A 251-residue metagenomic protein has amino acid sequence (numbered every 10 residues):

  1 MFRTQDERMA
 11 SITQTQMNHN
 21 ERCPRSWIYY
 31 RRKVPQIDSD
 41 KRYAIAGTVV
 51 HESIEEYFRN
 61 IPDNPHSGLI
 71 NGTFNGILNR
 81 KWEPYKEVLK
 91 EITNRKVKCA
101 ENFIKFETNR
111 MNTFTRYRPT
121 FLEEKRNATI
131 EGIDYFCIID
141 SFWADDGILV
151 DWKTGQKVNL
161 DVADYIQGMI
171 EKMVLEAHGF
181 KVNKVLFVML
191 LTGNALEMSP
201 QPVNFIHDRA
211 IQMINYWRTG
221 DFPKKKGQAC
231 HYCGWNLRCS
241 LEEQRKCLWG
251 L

Functional and structural regions predicted by a protein language model:
M1-T13: Long, acidic, intrinsically disordered low-complexity segments
A10, Q14-D63, E123: Nuclease catalytic cores
C23, V50-H51, E171, V185 (+1 more regions): A residue-level signal for conserved active-site and pocket-lining positions in enzyme catalytic cores
P35-K41, N159, G220-F222: Short, polar/flexible loop-turn hinges at active-site or ligand-entry regions and domain interfaces
P35-Q36, E56-H66, E176-V182, L241-E243: Short helix-capping/linker segments at secondary-structure and domain boundaries
S53-K125: A non-catalytic, helix-rich entry segment at domain boundaries
E55, G132-F136, N204, D208-L251: Accessory terminal regions of nucleic-acid processing enzymes
Y117-Q212: Mg2+/Mn2+-dependent nuclease catalytic core
